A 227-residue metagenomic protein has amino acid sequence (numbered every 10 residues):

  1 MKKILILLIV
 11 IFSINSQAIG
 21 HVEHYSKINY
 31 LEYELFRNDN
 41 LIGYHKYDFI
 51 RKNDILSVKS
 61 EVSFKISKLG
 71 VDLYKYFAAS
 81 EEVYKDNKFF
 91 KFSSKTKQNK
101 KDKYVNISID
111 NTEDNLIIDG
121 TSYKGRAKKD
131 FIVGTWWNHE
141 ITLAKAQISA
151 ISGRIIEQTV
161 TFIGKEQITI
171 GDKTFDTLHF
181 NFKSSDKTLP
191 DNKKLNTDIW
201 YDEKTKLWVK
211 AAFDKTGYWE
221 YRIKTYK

Functional and structural regions predicted by a protein language model:
I4-S13: Sec-dependent N-terminal signal peptides
I19-D110, W137-K227: Acidic, serine/threonine-rich low-complexity disordered tracts
L116-F131: Acidic/charged, solvent-exposed loop-and-adjacent secondary-structure segments enriched in E/D, K/R, S/T, and G/P
K128-E140: Surface-exposed, acidic/Ser/Thr-rich flexible loop segments
